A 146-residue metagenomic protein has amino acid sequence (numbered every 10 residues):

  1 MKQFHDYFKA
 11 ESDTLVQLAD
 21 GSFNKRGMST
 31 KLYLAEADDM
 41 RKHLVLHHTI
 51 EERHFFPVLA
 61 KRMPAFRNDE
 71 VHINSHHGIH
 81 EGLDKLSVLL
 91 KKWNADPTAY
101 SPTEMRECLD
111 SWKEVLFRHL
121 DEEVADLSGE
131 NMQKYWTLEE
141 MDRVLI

Functional and structural regions predicted by a protein language model:
M1-I146: Small-residue-biased structural context
